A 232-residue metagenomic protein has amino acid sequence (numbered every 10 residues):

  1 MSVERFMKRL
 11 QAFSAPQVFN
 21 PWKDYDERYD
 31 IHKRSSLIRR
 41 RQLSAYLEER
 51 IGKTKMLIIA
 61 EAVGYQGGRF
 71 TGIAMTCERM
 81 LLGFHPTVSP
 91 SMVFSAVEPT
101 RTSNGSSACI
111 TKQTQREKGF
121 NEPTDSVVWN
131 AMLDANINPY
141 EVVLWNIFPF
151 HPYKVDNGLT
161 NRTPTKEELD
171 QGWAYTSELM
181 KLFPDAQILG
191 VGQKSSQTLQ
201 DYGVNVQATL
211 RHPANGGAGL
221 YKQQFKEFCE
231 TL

Functional and structural regions predicted by a protein language model:
S2-Q187, Q197: A polyanion-binding, active-site-adjacent surface
A62, Q193, P213: Active-site metal-binding loops of divalent metal-dependent hydrolases
Q197-V204: Short loop/helix-cap segments at secondary-structure boundaries that form the rim of catalytic
V204-L232: Short, flexible loop segments at boundaries between secondary-structure elements
